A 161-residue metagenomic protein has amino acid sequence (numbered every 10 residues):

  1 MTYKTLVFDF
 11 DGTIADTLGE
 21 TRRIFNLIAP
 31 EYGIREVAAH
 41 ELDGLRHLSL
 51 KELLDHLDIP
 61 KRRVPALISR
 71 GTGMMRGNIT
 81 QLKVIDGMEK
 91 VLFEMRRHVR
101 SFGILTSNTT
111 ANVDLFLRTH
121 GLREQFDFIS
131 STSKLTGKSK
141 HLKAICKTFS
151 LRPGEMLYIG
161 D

Functional and structural regions predicted by a protein language model:
M1, R97-R100, T148-E155: Glycine-rich phosphate-binding loop signature in dinucleotide/nucleotide-binding domains
Y3-E89, H98: N-terminal helical cap/lid subdomain that shapes the substrate entry/recognition surface in HAD-like hydrolases
T5-V7, G103, L157: Hydrophobic "anchor" residues on beta-strands that sit immediately upstream of conserved functional sites
G77-I104, T110-D114, S139-K140: Short, acidic loop-to-helix structural element flanking the phosphoryl-transfer center in phosphate-processing enzymes
T110-Y158: Substrate-recognition "cap/lid" segment bordering the active-site pocket of phosphatases
D161: Acidic, divalent-metal-coordinating active-site segment for phosphoryl/phosphodiester hydrolysis, typified by short
